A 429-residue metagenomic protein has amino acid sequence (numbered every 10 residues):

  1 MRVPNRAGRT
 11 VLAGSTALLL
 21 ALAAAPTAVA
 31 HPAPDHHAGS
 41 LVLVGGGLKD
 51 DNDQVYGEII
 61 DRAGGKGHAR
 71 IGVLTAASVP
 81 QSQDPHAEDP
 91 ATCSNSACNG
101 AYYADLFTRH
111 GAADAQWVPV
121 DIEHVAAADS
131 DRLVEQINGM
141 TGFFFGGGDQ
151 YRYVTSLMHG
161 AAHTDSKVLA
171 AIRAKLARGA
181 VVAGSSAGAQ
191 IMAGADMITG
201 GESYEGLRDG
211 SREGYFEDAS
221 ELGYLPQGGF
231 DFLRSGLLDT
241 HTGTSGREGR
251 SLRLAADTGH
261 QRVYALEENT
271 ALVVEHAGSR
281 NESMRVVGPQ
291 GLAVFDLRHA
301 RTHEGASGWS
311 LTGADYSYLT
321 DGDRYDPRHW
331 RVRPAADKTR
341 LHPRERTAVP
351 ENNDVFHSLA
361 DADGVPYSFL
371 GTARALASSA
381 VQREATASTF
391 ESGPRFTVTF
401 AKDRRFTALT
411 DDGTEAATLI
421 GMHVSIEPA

Functional and structural regions predicted by a protein language model:
M1-A30: Secretory targeting and sorting signals
H31-G67, V73-P90, S94-A97, I198 (+1 more regions): C-terminal and late-domain segments of enzyme folds
H37-G39, K66-R70, A112-A115, N138-G142 (+2 more regions): Loop/turn elements at helix/coil->beta-strand transitions in domains of secreted/extracellular proteins
V42-L43, R70-T75, Q116-P119, G142-G146 (+4 more regions): Structural recognition of the beta-strand scaffold that forms the well-ordered cores of secreted hydrolase catalytic
N52-V55, N99, Y103, D129 (+6 more regions): Stable alpha-helical elements in mature extracytoplasmic
L74, S82-H86, Q136-G142, G146-H159: Long, well-ordered hydrophobic secondary-structure segments characteristic of membrane-embedded and membrane-proximal
P90-N95, R109-V134: Functional beta-strand-loop-alpha-helix junction segments that form "active/interaction loops" within catalytic
Y102, L106, N138, R152-G243: Class I SAM-dependent methyltransferase SAM-binding "motif I" and its flanking Rossmann-like core
